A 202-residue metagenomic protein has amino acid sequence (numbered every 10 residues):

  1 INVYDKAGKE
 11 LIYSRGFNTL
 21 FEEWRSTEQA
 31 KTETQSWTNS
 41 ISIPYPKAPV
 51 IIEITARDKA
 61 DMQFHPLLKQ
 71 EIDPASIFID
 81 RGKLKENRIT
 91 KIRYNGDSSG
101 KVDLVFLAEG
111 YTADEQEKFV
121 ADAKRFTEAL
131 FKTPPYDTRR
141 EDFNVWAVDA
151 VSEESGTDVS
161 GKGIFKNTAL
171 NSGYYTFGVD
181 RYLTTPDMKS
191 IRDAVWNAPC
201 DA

Functional and structural regions predicted by a protein language model:
I1-T19: Extended low-complexity, serine/threonine- and proline-enriched intrinsically disordered segments
S14-R25, N144-A147, K162: Short linear, low-complexity motifs centered on an aromatic residue
L20-N39: Aromatic sugar-binding surface patches on proteins that engage polysaccharides or sugar-phosphate polymers
Q35, P49, F64-P74, D80-R81: Linear-motif-rich, low-complexity cytosolic tails and juxtamembrane regions
I43-A48: Surface-exposed, short loops/turns at beta-strand junctions within beta-sandwich domains
R57-H65: Short acidic/polar inter-strand loop motif in beta-rich domains
I77-D137, A147-T157, G163-F165, N171 (+2 more regions): Fold-level signature of zinc-dependent metallopeptidase catalytic domains
